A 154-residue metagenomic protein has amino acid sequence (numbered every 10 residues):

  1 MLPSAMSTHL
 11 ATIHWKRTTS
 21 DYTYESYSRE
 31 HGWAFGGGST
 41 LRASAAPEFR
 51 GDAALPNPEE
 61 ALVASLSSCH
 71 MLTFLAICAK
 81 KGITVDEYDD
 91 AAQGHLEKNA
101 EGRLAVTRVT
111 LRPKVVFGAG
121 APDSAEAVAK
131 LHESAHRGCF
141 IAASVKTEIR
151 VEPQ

Functional and structural regions predicted by a protein language model:
L2-A64, L75-Q154: Extended beta-strand/beta-hairpin segments
